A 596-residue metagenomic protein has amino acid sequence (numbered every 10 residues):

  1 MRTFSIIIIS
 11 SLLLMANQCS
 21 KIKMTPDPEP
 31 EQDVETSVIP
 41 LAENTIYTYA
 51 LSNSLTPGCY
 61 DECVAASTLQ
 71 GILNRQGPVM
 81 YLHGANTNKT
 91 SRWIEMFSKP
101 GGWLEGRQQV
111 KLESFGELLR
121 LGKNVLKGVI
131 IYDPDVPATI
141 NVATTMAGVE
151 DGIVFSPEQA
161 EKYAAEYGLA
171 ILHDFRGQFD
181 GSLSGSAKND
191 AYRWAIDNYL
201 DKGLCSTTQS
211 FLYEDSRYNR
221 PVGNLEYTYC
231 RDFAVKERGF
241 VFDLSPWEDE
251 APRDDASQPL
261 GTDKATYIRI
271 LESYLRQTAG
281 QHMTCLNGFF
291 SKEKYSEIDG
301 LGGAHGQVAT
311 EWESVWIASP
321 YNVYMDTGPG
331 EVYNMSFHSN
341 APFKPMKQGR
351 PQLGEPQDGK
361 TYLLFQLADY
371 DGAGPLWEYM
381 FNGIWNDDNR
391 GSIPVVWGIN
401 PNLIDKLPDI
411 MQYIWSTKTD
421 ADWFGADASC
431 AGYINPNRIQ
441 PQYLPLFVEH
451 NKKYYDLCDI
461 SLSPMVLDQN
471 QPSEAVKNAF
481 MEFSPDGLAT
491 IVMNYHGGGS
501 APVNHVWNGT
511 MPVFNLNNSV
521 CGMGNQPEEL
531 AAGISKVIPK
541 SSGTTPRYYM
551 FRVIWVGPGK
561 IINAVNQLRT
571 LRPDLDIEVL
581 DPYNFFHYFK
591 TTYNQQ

Functional and structural regions predicted by a protein language model:
M1-S5: Positively charged n-region of N-terminal signal peptides that target proteins for export
I6-M15: Bacterial N-terminal signal peptides
A16-T36: Bacterial Sec-dependent N-terminal signal peptides
V34-S336: Preference for solvent-exposed, low-hydrophobicity sequence contexts
S54-A65, Y81-M96, G102-G122, I153-S156 (+9 more regions): Acidic-and-aromatic substrate-binding clefts and catalytic sites of carbohydrate-active enzymes
I270-F289, L363, A368-L376, N382 (+4 more regions): Catalytic grooves of carbohydrate-active enzymes
G330-W415: Active-site beta->alpha N-cap acidic-glycine motif
I393, G398-K453, L457-S461: Substrate-binding cleft of extracellular glycoside hydrolase catalytic domains
